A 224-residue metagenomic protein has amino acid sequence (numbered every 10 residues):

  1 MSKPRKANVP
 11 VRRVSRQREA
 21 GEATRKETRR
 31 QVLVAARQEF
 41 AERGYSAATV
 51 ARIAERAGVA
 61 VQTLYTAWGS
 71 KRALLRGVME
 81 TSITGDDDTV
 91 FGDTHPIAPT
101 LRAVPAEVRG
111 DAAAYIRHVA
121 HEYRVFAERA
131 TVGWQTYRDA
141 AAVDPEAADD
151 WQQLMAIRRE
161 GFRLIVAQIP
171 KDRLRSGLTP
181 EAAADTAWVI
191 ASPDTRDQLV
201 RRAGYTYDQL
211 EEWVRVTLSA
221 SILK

Functional and structural regions predicted by a protein language model:
M1-E27, H95-A98: N-terminal intrinsically disordered/low-complexity leader segments
S2-P4, A148, I169-T217: Hydrophobic/aromatic-rich alpha-helical bundle segments in the mid-to-C-terminal region
Q31, A35, E39-M79: Helix-turn-helix
Q31, A35-R43, T100-A103, T186 (+2 more regions): Solvent-exposed, amphipathic alpha-helical segments
S70, R129-A130, V143-P145, P193: Short loop-to-helix capping motifs
A73, G77, T84-E128, A184: Hydrophobic alpha-helical connector segments
H118-R138, P145-D172, E181-D185, L218-L223: Amphipathic alpha-helical packing segments from all-alpha helical-bundle domains
